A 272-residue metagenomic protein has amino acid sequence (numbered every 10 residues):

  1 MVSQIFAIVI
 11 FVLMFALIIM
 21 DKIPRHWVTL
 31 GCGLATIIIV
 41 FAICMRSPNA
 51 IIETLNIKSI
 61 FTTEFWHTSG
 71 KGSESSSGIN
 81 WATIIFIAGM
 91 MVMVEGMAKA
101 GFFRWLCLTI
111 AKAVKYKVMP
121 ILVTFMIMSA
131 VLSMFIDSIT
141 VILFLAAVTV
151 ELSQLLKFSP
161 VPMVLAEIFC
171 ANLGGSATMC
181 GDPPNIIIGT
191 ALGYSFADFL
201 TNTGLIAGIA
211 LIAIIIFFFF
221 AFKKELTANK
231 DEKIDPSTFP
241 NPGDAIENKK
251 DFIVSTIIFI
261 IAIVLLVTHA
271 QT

Functional and structural regions predicted by a protein language model:
M1-W105, G204-L211, I215-T272: Hydrophobic transmembrane alpha-helices of multi-pass small-molecule transporters
S3, M97, M119, I136-T140 (+5 more regions): Alpha-helix capping and helix-loop boundary segments enriched in small/acidic/polar residues
A16-K22, E95, M128-D137, I168-C180 (+1 more regions): Transmembrane alpha-helix interface/packing and boundary motifs in multi-pass membrane proteins, characterized by
M20, A35-A42, I110, V114 (+4 more regions): Structural signal for hydrophobic packing residues in well-ordered secondary-structure cores of soluble enzyme domains
H26-A35, L108-K112, K117-T124, V161-F169: Cytoplasmic-side transmembrane-helix entry/capping segments in multi-pass membrane proteins
W27-C32, S138-A146, M163-A166, A177-C180: Hydrophobic alpha-helical membrane segments of integral membrane proteins
K58-F158: Membrane-embedded alpha-helical segments and adjacent helix-loop junctions characteristic of multi-pass solute
E151-E225, D231, G243: Membrane-core helix-loop-helix motifs of multi-pass transport proteins
